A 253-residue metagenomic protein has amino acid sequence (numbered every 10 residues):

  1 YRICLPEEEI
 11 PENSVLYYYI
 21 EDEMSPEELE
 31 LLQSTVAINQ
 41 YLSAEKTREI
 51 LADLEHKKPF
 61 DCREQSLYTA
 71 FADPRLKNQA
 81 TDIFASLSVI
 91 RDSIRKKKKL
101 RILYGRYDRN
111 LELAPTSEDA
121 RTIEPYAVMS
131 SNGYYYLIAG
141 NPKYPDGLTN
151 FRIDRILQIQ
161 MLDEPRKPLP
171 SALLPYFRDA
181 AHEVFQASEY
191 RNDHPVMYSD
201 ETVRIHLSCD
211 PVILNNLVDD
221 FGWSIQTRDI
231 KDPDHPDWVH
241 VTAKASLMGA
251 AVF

Functional and structural regions predicted by a protein language model:
Y1-S34, T116, T122, P145-G147 (+1 more regions): Short, basic/aromatic recognition patches that contact phosphate-bearing ligands
S14-N110: Bulky hydrophobic/aromatic content
A85, R121-E124, T202, P236-W238: Short beta-strand-initiation
S88-T149: Loop-centered beta-sheet repeat module
A120-T122, L148-I153, H206, H240-T242: Well-ordered beta-strand positions in beta-sheet-rich domains
Y144-D179, E183: Flexible linker/loop signature enriched in Pro/Ser/Thr and Pro/Gly
R178-F253: Polybasic (Lys/Arg-rich)
